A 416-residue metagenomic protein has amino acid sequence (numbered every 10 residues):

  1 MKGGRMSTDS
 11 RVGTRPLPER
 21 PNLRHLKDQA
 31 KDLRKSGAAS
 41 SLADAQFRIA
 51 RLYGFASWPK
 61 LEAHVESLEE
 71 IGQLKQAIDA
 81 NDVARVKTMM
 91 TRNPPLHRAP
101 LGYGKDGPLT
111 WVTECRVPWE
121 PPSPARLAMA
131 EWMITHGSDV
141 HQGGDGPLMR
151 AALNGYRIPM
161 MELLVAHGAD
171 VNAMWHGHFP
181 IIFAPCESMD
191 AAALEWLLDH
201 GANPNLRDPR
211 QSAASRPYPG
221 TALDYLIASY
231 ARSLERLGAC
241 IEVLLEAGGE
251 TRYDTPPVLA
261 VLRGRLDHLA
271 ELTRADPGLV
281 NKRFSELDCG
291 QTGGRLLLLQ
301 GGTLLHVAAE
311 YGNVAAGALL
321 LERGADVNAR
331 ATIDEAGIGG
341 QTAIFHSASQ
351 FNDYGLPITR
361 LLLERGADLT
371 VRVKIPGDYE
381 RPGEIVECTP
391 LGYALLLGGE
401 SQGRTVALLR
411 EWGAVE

Functional and structural regions predicted by a protein language model:
K2-T88, R92, W111: Intrinsically disordered, low-complexity eukaryotic regions enriched in glycine, serine and charged residues
E66-Q76, H200, I227-A275, L356 (+4 more regions): Ankyrin-repeat-protein effector appendages
L68, L96-H97, Y103, C115 (+15 more regions): Alpha-solenoid repeat scaffolds
E69-Q76, R98-P118, H141-L153, M174-E187 (+5 more regions): Ankyrin-repeat boundary/"N-cap" motif
N81, A125, G155-Y156, M189 (+5 more regions): Ankyrin-repeat intra-repeat helix-capping/turn positions
A84, A128, P159, A192 (+5 more regions): Structural detector for tandem alpha-solenoid helical repeats, activating at a conserved register within the helical
M90-L96, L127-D139, E162-D170, E195-P204 (+5 more regions): Ankyrin repeat domain, specifically the short helix-to-loop turn at the C-terminus of the second helix of each repeat
Y103-G104, P121-A128, G155, P159 (+4 more regions): Residues within HEAT/ARM-like alpha-solenoid scaffolds
